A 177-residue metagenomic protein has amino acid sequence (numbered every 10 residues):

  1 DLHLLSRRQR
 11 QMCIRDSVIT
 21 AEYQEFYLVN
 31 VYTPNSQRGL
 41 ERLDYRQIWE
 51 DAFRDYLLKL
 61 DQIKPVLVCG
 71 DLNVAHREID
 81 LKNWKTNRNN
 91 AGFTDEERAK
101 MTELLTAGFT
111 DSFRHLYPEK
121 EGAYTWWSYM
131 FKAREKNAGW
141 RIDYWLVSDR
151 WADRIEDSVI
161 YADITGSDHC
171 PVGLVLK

Functional and structural regions predicted by a protein language model:
D1-R10, I14: Single conserved hydrophobic/aromatic residue that forms the stacking wall/gate of nucleotide- or nucleobase-binding
R15-T20, R141-D143, H169-G173: Short hydrophobic/aromatic beta-strand or adjacent loop that forms the aromatic wall/cage of a ligand/substrate-binding
R15-Y32: Beta-strand-turn-beta hairpins that frame and shape the catalytic cleft of phosphate-ester-processing enzymes
A21-Q24, S148-D149, L174-K177: Active-site beta-strand termini and strand-to-loop segments that position acidic
V31, S36-E41: A short, charged helix-loop
W49-A138, I142: Metal-dependent phosphoesterases centered on the DNase I-like endonuclease/exonuclease/phosphatase
V159-K177: Surface polyanion/phosphate-binding segment centered on an Asp-His-Pro turn
